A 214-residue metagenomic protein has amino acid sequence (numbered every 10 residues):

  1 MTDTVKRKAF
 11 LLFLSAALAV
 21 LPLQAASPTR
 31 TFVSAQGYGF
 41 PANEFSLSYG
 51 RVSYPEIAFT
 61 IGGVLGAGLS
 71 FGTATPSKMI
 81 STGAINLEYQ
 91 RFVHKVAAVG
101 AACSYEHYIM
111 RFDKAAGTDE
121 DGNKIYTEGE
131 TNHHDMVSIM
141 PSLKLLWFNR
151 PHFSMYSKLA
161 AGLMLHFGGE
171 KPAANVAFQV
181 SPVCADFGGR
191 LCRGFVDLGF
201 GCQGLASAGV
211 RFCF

Functional and structural regions predicted by a protein language model:
M1-P41: Cleavable N-terminal export/targeting peptides
A25-R91, R211-C213: Short glycine/proline- and aromatic-enriched beta-strand/turn motifs that initiate or cap beta-hairpins
Y38-F40, P76-T82, E130-S138, K171-F178 (+2 more regions): Transmembrane beta-barrel outer-membrane domains
E44-S48, A98-G100, S154-K158, R193-D197 (+1 more regions): Residue-level detector of the transmembrane beta-barrel scaffold of outer-membrane proteins
R51, I80-E170, A185-F187: Gram-negative (and chloroplast) outer-membrane scaffold detector with strong preference for beta-barrel transmembrane
I57-V64, R111-D119, F167-V176, A206-R211: Outer-membrane beta-barrel translocator domains and adjoining extracellular loop/strand segments of Gram-negative
L159-L165, R190-C202: Transmembrane beta-strand segments that form the barrel wall of outer-membrane beta-barrel proteins
V180-F187, F214: A membrane-pore/channel beta-structure motif
